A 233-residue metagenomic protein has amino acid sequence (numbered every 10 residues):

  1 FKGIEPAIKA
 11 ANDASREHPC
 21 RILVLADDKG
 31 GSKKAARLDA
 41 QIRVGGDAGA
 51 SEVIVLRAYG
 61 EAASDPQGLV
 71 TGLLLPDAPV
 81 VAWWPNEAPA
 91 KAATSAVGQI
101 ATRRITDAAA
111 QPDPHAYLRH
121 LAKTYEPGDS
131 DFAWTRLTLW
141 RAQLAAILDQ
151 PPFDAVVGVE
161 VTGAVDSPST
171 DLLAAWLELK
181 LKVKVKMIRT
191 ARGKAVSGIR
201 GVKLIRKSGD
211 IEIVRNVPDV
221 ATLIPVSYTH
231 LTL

Functional and structural regions predicted by a protein language model:
F1-W83: An N-terminal, globular interaction/scaffold subdomain
A10-R16, V70-G72, A96-Q99, A174-K180: Short, solvent-exposed amphipathic alpha-helical segments in soluble enzyme and RNA/protein-processing domains
R21-G30, W83-P85, D107-Q111, V183-A195: A generic structural motif
D39-G45, R103-A110, K203-I213: Acidic, Ser/Thr-rich peripheral helices and adjacent loops at domain boundaries
L56-A145: Internal, hydrophobic cores of structured domains that mediate oligomerization or house catalytic pockets within large
L118-R119, Y125-I199, K203-G209: A contiguous, surface-oriented mixed alpha/beta subdomain in the mid-to-C-terminal portion of proteins that forms
G201-L204, G209-Y228: N-terminal accessory interaction module
T229-L233: Conserved small/polar residues in nucleotide/adenosyl-binding loops
